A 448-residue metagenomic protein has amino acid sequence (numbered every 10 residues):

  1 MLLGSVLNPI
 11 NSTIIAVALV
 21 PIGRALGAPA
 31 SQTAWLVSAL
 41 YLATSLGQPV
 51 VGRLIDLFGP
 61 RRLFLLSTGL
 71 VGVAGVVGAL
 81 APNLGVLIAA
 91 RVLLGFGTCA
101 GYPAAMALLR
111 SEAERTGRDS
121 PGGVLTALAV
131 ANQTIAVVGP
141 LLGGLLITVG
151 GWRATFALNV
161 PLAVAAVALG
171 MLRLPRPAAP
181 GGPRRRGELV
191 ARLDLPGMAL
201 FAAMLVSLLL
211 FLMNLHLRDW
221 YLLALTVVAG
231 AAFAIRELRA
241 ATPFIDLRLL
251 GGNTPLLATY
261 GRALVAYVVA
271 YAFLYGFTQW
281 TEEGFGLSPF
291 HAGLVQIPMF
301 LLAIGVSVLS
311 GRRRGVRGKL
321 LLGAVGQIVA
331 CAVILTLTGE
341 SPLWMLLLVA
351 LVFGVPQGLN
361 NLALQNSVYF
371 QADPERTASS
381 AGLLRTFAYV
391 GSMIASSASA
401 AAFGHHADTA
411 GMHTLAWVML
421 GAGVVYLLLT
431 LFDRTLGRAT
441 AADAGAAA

Functional and structural regions predicted by a protein language model:
M1-L19, L26-A30, A34-A39, A43-G52 (+5 more regions): 12-transmembrane solute porter fold
A28, P82-G85, S120-G123, E188 (+4 more regions): Juxtamembrane loop-transmembrane helix junctions in multi-pass integral membrane proteins, especially the extracellular
S31-Q32, G85-L93, G151-R153, A157-L158 (+3 more regions): Interfacial loop-to-helix junctions that mark the boundaries of transmembrane helices in multi-pass membrane
I55-A191: Helix-loop-helix hairpins in multi-pass membrane proteins, especially solute transporters
G78, G170, L208-L209, M213 (+5 more regions): Structural signal for membrane-spanning alpha-helices in multi-pass inner-membrane proteins, emphasizing helix cores
S111-E114, L217, D433: Generic secondary-structure signature for well-ordered alpha-helical cores
T126, T148-R262, V269: Hydrophobic transmembrane-helix bundles of small-molecule transporters
N132-G144, L205, Y275, S392-A400: Glycine/proline-centered helix-kink
